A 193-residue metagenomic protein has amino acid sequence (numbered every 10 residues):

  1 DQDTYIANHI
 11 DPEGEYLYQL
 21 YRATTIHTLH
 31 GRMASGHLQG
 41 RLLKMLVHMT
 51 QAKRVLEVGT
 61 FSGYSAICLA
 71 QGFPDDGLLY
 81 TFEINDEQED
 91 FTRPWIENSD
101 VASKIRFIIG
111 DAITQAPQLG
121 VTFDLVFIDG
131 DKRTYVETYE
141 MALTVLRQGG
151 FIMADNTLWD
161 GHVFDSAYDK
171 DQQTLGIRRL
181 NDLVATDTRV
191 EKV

Functional and structural regions predicted by a protein language model:
D1-L125, K132-M153, T157-V193: A short alpha-helical cap/connector motif
